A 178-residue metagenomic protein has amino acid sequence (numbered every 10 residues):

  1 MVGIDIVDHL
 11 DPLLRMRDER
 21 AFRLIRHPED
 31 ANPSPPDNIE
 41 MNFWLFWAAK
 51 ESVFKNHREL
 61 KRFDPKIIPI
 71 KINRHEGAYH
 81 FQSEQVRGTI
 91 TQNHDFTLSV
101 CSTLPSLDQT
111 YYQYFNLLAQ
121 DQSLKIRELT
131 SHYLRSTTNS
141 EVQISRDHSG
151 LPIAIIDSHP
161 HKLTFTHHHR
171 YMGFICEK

Functional and structural regions predicted by a protein language model:
M1-K178: Core catalytic alpha/beta fold that binds nucleotide/phospho-ligands
